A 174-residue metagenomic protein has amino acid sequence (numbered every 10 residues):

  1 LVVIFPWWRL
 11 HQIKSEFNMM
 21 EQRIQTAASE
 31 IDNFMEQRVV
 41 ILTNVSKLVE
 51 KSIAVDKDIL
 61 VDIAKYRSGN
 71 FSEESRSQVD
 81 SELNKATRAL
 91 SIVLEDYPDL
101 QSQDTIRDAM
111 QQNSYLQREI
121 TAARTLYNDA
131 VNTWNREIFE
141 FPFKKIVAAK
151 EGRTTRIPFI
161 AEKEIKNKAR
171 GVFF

Functional and structural regions predicted by a protein language model:
L1-F174: A helix-centric hydrophobic-segment signal that preferentially recognizes long, alpha-helical stretches used
